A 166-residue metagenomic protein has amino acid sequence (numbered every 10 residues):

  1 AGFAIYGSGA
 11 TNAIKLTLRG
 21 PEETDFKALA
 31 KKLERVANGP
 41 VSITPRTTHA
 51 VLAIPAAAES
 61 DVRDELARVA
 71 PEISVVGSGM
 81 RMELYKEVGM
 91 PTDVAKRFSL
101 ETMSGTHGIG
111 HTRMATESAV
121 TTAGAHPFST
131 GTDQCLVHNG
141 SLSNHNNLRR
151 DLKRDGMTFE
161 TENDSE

Functional and structural regions predicted by a protein language model:
A1-E166: Conserved short alpha-helical segments that host acidic/polar catalytic motifs at enzyme active sites
